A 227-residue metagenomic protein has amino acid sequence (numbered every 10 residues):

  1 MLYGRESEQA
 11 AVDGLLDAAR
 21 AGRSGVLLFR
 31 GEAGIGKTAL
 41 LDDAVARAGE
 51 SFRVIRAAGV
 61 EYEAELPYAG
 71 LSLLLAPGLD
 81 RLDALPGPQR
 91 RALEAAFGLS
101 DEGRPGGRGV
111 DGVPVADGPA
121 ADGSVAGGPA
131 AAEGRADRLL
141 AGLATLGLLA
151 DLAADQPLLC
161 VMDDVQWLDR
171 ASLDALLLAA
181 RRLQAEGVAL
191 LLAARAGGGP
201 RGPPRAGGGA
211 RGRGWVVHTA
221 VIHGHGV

Functional and structural regions predicted by a protein language model:
M1-V227: Key residue(s) within conserved catalytic/signature motifs
